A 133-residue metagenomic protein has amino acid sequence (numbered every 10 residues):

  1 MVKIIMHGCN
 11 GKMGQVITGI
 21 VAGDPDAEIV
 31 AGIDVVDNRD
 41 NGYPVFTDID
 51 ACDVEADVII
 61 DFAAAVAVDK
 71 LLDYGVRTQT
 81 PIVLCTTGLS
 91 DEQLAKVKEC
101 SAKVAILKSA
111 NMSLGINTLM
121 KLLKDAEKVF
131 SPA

Functional and structural regions predicted by a protein language model:
M1-I5: Extreme N-terminal starter segment of soluble prokaryotic enzymes
H7-N10, G14-T18: N-terminal Rossmann NAD(P)H-binding glycine-rich loop of SDR-like oxidoreductase domains
G23-G42: NAD(P)-binding Rossmann-fold cofactor-contacting core
I29, V45, I82-V83, I106-K108: Hydrophobic beta-strand scaffold residues
F46-E55: Short amphipathic alpha-helix with an adjacent loop that forms part of the alpha/beta core around
I59-I60: N-terminal Rossmann-like NAD(P) cofactor-binding module of classical short-chain dehydrogenase/reductase
D73, R77, T86-K108, N117-D125: Rossmann-fold NAD(P)-binding glycine/threonine-rich loop
V129-A133: Short, structured loop/turn "capping" segments at alpha-beta junctions
